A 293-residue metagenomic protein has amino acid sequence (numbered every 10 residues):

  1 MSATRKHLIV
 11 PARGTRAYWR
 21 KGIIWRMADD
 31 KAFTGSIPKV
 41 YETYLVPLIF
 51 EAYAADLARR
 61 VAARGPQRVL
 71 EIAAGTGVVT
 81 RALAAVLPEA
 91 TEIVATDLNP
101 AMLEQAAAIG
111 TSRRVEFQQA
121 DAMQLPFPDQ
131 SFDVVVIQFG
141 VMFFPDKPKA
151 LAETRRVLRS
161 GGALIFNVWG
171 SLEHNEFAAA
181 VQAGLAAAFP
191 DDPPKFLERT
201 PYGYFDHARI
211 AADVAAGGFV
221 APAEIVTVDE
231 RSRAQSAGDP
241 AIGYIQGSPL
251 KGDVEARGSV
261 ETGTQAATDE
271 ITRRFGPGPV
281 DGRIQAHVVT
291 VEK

Functional and structural regions predicted by a protein language model:
G14-K39: N-terminal, positively charged/glycine-rich alpha-helical extensions of SAM-dependent methyltransferases
D30, P38, T76-V78, P201-K293: Conserved Class I S-adenosyl-L-methionine
P47-Q67, A82: Conserved alpha-helix/loop element of class I SAM-dependent methyltransferases that forms part of the SAM/SAH-binding
R68-L125, K149: Class I SAM-dependent methyltransferase SAM/SAH-binding core
M123-V134: A short acidic, Gly/Pro-enriched loop at the edge of an enzyme's catalytic core that lines a small-molecule cofactor
D133-P148, G170: A short SAM/SAH-binding and catalytic strip from SAM-dependent methyltransferases
P148-K149, R155-Q235, K251: Conserved catalytic/acceptor-binding region of the Class I
